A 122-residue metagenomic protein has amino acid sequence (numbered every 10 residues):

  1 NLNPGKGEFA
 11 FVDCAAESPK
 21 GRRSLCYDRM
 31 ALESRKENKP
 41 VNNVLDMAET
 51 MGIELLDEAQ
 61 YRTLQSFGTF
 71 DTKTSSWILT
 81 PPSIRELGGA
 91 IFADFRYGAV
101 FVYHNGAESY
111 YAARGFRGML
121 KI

Functional and structural regions predicted by a protein language model:
N1-E54, E58-I122: A binding-site-centric feature that preferentially detects glycan-recognition modules on secreted/surface proteins
